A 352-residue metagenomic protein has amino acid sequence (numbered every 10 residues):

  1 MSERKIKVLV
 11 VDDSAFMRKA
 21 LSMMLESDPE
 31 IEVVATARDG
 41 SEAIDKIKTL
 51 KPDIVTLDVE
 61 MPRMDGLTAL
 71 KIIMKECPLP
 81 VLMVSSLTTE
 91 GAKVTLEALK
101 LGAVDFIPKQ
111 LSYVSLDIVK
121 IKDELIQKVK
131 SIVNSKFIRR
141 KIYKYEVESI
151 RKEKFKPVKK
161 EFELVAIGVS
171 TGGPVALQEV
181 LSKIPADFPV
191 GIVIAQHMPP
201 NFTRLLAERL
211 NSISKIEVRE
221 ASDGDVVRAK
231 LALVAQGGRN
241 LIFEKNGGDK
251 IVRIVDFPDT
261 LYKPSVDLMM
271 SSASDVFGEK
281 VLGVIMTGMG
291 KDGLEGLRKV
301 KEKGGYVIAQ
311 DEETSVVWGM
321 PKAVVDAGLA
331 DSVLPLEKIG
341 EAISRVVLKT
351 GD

Functional and structural regions predicted by a protein language model:
S2-I6, A15-S22, E26, E30 (+4 more regions): Conserved acid/base catalytic micro-environments in cytosolic active-site loops
D12: Conserved acidic carboxylate
R38: Glycine-rich phosphate/oxyanion-binding loops and their immediately adjacent helices within cytosolic catalytic domains
